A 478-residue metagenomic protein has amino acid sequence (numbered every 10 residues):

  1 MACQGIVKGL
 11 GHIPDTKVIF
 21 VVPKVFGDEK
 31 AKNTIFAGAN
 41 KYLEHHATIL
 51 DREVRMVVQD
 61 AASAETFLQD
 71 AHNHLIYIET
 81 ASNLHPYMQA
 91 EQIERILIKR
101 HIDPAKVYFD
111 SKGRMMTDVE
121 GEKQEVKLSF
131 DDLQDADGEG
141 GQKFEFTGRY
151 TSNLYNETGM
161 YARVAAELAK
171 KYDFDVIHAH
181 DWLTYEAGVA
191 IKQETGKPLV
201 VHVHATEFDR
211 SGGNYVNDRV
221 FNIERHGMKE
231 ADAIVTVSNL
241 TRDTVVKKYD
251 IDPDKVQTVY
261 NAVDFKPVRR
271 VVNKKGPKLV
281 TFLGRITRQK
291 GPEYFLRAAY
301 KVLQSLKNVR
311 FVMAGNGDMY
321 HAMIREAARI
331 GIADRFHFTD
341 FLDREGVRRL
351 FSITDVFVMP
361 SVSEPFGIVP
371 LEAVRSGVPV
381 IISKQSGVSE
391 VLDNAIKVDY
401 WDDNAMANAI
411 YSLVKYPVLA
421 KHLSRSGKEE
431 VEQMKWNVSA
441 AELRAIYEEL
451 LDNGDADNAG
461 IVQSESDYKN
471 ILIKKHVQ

Functional and structural regions predicted by a protein language model:
I13, I19-A169: A conserved catalytic-core segment of Leloir-type glycosyltransferases
L240, A262: Carbohydrate-associated surface elements
K274-A299, V312, S424: Conserved donor-binding/catalytic core segment of Leloir-type glycosyltransferases
I324-L342: Nucleotide-activated donor-binding/catalytic signature segment of Leloir-type glycosyltransferases, i.e., the conserved
F341-L342, R349-T354: Short alpha-helical donor nucleotide-sugar binding micro-motif in glycosyltransferases
V362: Aromatic "clamp/platform" in nucleotide-sugar-dependent glycosyltransferases that forms part of the donor/acceptor
P379-I382: Short hydrophobic beta-strand element within catalytic cores of glycosyltransferases and related nucleotide-activated
A395-D403, S412-P417: Conserved acidic donor-binding segment of nucleotide-sugar-dependent glycosyltransferases
